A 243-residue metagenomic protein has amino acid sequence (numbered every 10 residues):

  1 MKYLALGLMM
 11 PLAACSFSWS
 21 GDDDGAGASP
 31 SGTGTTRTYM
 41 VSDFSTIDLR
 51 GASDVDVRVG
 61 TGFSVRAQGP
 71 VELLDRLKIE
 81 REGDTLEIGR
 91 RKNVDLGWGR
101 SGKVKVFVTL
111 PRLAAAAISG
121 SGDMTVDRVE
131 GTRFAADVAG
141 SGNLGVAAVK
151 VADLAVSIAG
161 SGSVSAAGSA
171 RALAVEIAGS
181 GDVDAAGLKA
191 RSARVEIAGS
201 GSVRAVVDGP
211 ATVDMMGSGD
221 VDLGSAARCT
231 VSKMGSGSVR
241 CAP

Functional and structural regions predicted by a protein language model:
M1-P243: Intrinsically disordered, low-complexity terminal regions
